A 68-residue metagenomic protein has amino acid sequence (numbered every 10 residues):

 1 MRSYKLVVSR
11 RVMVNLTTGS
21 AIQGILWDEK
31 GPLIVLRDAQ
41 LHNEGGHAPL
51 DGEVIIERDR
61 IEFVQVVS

Functional and structural regions predicted by a protein language model:
M1-S68: Conserved RNA-binding domains used in RNP assembly and mRNA/RNA metabolism
